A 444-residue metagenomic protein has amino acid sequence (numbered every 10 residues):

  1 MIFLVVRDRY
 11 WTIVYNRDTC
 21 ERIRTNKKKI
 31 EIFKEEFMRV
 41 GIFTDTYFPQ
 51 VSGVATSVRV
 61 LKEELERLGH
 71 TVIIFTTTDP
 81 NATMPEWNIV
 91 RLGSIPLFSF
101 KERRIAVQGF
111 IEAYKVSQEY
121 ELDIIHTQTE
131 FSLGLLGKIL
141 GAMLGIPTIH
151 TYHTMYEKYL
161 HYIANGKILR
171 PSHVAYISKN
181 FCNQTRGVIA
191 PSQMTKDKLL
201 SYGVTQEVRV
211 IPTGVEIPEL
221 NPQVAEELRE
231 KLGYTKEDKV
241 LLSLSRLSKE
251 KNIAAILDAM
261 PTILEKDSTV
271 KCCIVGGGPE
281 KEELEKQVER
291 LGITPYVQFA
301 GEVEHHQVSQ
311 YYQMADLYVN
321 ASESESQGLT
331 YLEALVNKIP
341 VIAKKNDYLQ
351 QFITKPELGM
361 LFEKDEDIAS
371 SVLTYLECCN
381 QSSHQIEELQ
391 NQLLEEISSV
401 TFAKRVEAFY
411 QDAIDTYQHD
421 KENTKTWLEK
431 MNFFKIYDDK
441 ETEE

Functional and structural regions predicted by a protein language model:
T76, V90-G93, P171, Y176-V224: Donor nucleotide-sugar binding/catalytic pocket of nucleotide-sugar-dependent glycosyltransferases
S117, E302-V303, Q310-A315: Short alpha-helical donor nucleotide-sugar binding micro-motif in glycosyltransferases
N221-Y234, I386: A short helix/loop element that forms part of the nucleotide-sugar donor recognition site in Leloir-type
T235-M260: Conserved donor-binding/catalytic core segment of Leloir-type glycosyltransferases
E283-V303: Nucleotide-activated donor-binding/catalytic signature segment of Leloir-type glycosyltransferases, i.e., the conserved
E323: Aromatic "clamp/platform" in nucleotide-sugar-dependent glycosyltransferases that forms part of the donor/acceptor
P340-A343: Short hydrophobic beta-strand element within catalytic cores of glycosyltransferases and related nucleotide-activated
K355-E366, Y375-N380: Conserved acidic donor-binding segment of nucleotide-sugar-dependent glycosyltransferases
